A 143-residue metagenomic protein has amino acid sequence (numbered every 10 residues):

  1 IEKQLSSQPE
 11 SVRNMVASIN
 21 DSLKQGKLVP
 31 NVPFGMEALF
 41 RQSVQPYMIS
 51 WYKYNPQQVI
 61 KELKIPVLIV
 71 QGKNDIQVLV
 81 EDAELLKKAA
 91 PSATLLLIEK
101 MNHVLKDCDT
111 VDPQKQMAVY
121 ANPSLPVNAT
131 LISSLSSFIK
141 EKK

Functional and structural regions predicted by a protein language model:
I1-S50, Y54-Q57: Accessory cap/linker subdomain of secreted extracellular hydrolases
Q58-K61, E84, K88, S133 (+1 more regions): Solvent-exposed, polar/charged alpha-helical surfaces in well-ordered, non-transmembrane soluble domains, broadly
L63, I69-Q71, D75: Short beta-strand/loop motif that positions the catalytic acidic residue of the alpha/beta-hydrolase fold
I65, V78-A89: Short alpha-helix in the alpha/beta-hydrolase fold that links the catalytic acid
L68, T94-L96: A structural signal for isolated positions on well-ordered beta-strands in alpha/beta enzyme cores
N74-V78, H103-V104: Acidic catalytic loop of the alpha/beta-hydrolase fold
T94, M101-K143: Catalytic active-site module of serine/aspartate enzymes centered on a nucleophile-bearing elbow/loop
